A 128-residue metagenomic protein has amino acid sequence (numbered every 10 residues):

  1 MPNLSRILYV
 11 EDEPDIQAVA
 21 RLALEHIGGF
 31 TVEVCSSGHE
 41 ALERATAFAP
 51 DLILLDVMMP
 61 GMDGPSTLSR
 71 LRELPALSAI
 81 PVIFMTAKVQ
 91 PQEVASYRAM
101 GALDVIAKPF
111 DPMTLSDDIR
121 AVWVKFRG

Functional and structural regions predicted by a protein language model:
E11: Conserved acidic carboxylate
P14-E33: Two-component/phosphorelay signaling modules centered on CheY-like receiver
V34-L52, S69: Acidic, metal-coordinating helix/loop segments flanking the phosphotransfer/catalytic sites of two-component signaling
M59: Receiver (REC) domain active-site loop signature in two-component systems and cognate sites in sensor histidine kinases
L103: Short, glycine/charged-rich "phosphate-handling" switch motifs in NTP-dependent and phosphotransfer domains
F110-R120: C-terminal output helix
